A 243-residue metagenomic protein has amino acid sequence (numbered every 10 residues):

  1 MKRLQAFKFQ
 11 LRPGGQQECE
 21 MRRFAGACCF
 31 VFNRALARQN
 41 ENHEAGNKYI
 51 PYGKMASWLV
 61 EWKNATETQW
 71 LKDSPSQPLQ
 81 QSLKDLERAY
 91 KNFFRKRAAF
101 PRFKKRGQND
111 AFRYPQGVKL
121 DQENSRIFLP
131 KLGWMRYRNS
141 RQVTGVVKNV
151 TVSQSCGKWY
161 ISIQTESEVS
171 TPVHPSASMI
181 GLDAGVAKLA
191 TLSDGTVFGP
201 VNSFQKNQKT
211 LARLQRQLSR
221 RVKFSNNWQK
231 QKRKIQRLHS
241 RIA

Functional and structural regions predicted by a protein language model:
M1-A243: Nucleic-acid substrate recognition interfaces
